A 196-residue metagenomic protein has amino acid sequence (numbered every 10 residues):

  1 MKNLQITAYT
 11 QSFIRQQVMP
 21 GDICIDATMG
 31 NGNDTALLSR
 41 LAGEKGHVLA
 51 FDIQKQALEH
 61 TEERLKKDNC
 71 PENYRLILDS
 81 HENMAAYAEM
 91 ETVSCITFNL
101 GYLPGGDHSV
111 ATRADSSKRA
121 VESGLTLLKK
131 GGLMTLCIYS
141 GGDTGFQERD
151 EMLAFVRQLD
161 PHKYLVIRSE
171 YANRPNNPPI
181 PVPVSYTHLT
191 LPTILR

Functional and structural regions predicted by a protein language model:
M1-P20: S-adenosyl-L-methionine
D22-G30: Conserved class I S-adenosyl-L-methionine
N31-A42: Conserved SAM-binding loop of SAM-dependent methyltransferases across substrates and taxa, primarily the Class I
H47-D52: Conserved SAM-binding motif I beta-strand of class I
E62-A88: S-adenosyl-L-methionine
Y87-C95: A short acidic, Gly/Pro-enriched loop at the edge of an enzyme's catalytic core that lines a small-molecule cofactor
G131-I138: Conserved beta-strand signature within the Rossmann-like core of class I S-adenosyl-L-methionine
T187-T193: Conserved small/polar residues in nucleotide/adenosyl-binding loops
